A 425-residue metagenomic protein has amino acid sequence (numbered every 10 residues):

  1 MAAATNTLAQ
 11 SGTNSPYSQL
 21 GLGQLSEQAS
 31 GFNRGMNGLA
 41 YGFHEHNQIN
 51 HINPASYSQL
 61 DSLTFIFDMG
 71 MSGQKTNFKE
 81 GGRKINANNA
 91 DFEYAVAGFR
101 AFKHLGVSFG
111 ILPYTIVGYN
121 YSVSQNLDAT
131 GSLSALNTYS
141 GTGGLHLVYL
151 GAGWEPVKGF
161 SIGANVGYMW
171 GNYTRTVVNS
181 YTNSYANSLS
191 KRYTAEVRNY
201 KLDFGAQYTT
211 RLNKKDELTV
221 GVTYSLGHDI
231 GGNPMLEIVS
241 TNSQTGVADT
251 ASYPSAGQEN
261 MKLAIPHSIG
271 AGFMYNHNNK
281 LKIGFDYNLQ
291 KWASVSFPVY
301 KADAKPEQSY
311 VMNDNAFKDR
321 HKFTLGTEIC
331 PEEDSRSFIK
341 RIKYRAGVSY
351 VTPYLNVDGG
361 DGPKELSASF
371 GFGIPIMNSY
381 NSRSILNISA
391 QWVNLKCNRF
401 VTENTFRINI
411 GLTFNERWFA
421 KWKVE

Functional and structural regions predicted by a protein language model:
M1-A3: Bacterial N-terminal signal peptides
T5-P113: N-terminal, post-signal peptide beta-strand-biased segments of exported outer-membrane/organellar beta-barrel and other
L8-Q28, N33-R34, F102-E425: Outer-membrane beta-barrel porins/channels
